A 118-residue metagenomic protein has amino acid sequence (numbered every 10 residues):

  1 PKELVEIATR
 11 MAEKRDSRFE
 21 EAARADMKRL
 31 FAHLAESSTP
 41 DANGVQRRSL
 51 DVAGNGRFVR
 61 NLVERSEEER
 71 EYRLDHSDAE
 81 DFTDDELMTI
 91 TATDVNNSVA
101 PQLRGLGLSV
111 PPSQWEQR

Functional and structural regions predicted by a protein language model:
P1-D51, E71-S77, Q117: Conserved C-terminal "switch" segment of AAA+ ATPases
V5-A8, V59-E67: Short, structured motif recognition centered on aromatic/hydrophobic residues
R18, G54-R57, N61: Replace "adjacent to P-loop NTPase cores in ATP/GTP-dependent enzymes" with "adjacent to NTP-binding cores
G44, G54-G56, G105-G107: Residue-identity detector for glycine
V52-N55, T91: Alpha-helix initiation/capping motif
R60, E69-R118: C-terminal engagement/docking regions of AAA+ P-loop ATPases
